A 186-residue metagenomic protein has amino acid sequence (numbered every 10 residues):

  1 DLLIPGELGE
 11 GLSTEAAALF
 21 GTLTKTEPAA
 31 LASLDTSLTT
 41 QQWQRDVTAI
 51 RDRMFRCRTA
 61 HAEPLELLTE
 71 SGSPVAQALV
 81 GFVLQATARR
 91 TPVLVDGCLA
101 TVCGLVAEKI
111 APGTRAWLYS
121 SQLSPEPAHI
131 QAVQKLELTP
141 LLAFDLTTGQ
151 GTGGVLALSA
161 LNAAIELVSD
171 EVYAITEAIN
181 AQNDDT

Functional and structural regions predicted by a protein language model:
D1-T186: N-terminal loops that bind phosphate or other acidic moieties and the adjacent beta-alpha structural core
